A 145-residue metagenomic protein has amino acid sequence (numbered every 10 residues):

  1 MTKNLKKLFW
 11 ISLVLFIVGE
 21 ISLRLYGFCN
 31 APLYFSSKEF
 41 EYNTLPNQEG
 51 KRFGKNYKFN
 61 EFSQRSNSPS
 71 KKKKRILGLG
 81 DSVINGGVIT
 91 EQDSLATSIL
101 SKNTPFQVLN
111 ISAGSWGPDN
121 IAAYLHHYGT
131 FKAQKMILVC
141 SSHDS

Functional and structural regions predicted by a protein language model:
M1-K6: Short, Lys/Arg-rich N-terminal segment immediately upstream of the first membrane anchor
K7-R24: Hydrophobic membrane-insertion alpha-helices, especially the h-region of bacterial N-terminal signal peptides
G19, G80-D81, C140: Active-site flanking residues adjacent to catalytic metal/cofactor-binding acidic residues
Y26-K102: Membrane/wall-proximal cationic-aromatic binding patches
F28-S36, P118-S145: Interaction-surface signature
R75-L79, L109, M136: Conserved beta-strand elements of the Class I
T104-V108: A generic structural motif
L109-G117: Short beta->alpha junction loops
